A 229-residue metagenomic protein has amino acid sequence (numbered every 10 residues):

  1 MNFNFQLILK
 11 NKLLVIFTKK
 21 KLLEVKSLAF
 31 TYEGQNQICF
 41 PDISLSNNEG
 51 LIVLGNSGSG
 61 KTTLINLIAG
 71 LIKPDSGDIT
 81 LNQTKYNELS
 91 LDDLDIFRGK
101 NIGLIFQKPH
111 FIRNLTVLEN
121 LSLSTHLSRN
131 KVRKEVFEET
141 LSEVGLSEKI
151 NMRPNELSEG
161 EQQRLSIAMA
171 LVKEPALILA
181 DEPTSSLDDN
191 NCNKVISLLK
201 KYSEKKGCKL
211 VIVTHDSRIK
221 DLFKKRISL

Functional and structural regions predicted by a protein language model:
A69: Helix-to-loop junction immediately C-terminal to a conserved catalytic motif
G77-Y86: Conserved ABC transporter NBD signature motif
L115-S122: Short coil-to-helix segment of the ABC ATPase nucleotide-binding domain corresponding to the Q-loop/switch region
R153-L157, E161-Q163: Conserved ABC ATPase signature
I167: Hydrophobic anchor residue at the start of the ABC signature
V172-A176: A short, proline-enriched helix->beta-strand linker immediately N-terminal to the Walker B motif in ABC-type P-loop
I178-D181: Catalytic Walker B motif of ABC-type/P-loop ATPase nucleotide-binding domains
